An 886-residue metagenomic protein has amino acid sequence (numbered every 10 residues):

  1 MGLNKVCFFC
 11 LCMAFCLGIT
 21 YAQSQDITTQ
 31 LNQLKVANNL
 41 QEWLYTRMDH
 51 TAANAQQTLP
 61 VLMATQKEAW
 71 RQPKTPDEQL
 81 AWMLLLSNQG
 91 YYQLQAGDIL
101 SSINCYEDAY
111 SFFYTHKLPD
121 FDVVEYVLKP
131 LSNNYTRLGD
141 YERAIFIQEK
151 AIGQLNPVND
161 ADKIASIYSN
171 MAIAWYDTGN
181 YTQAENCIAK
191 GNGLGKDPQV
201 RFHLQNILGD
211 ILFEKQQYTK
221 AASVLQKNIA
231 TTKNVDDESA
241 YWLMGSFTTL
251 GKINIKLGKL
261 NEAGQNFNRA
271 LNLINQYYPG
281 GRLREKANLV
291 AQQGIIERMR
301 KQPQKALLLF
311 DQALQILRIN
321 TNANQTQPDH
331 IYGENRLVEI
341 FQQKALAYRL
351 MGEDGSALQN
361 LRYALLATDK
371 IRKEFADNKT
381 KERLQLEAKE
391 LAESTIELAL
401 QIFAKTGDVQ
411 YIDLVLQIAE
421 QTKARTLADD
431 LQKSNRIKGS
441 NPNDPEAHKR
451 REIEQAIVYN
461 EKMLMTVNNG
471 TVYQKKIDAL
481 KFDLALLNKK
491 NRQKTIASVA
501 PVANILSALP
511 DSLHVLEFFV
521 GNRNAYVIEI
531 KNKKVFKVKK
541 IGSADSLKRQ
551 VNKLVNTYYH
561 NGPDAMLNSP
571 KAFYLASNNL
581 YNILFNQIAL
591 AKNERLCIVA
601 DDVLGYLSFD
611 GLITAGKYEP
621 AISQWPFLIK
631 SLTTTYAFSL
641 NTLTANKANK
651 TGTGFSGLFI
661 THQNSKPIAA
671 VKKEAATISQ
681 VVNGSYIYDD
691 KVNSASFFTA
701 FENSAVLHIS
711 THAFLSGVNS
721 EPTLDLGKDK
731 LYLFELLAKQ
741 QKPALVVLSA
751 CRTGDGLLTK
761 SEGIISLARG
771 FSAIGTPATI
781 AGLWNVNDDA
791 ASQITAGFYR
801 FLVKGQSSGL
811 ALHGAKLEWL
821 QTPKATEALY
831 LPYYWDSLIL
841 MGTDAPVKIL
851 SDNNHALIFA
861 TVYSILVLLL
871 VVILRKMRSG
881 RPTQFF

Functional and structural regions predicted by a protein language model:
Q23-T28, T51-E68, D98-S111, G139-K150 (+5 more regions): Helix-turn-helix repeat elements of alpha-solenoid scaffolds
Y45-A52, A81-Q95, D122-R137, D162-D177 (+5 more regions): Conserved alpha-helical positions within TPR/SEL1-like repeat arrays
H50, A69-P73, Q93, F113-T115 (+13 more regions): Eukaryotic all-alpha helical interaction scaffolds
K67-L80, F112-D122, G153-A161, G193-P198 (+4 more regions): Flexible helix-coil transition and linker loops at the boundaries of alpha-helical arrays
P303, D311, E334-E339, R349 (+4 more regions): Amphipathic alpha-helical protein-protein interaction segments
Q417, S720-T723, G727-K742, D789-F886: Caspase-like cysteine protease fold
S434, S498, K533, Q550-K553 (+1 more regions): Catalytic-core domains of enzymes
L632-T634, F638-L643, K666, A705-Q793 (+3 more regions): Catalytic cores of nucleophile-dependent amide-cleaving enzymes
